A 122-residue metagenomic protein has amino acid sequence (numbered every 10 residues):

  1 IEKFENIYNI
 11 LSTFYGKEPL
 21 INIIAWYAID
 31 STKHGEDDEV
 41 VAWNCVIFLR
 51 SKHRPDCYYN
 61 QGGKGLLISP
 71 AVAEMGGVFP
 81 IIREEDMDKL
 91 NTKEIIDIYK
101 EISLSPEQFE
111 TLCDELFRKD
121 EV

Functional and structural regions predicted by a protein language model:
E2-E121: Catalytic residues for metal-mediated phosphoryl-transfer on nucleic acids/nucleotides
